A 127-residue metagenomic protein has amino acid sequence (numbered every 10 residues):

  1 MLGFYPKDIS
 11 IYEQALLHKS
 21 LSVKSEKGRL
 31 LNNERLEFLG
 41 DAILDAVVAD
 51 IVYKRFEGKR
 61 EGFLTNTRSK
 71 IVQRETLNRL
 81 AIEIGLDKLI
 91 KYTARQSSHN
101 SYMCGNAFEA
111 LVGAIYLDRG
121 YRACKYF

Functional and structural regions predicted by a protein language model:
M1-F127: RNase III-family endoribonuclease catalytic core
